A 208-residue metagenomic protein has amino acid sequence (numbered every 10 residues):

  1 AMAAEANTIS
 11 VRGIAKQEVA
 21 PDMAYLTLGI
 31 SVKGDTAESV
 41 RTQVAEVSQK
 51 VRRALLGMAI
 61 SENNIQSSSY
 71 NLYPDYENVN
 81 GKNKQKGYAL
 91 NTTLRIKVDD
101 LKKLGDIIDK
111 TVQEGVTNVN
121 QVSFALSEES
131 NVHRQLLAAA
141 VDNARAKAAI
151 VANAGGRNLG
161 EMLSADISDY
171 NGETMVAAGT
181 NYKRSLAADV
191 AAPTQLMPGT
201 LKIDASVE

Functional and structural regions predicted by a protein language model:
A1-E114, N118-E208: Short, charge-dense linear interaction motifs
